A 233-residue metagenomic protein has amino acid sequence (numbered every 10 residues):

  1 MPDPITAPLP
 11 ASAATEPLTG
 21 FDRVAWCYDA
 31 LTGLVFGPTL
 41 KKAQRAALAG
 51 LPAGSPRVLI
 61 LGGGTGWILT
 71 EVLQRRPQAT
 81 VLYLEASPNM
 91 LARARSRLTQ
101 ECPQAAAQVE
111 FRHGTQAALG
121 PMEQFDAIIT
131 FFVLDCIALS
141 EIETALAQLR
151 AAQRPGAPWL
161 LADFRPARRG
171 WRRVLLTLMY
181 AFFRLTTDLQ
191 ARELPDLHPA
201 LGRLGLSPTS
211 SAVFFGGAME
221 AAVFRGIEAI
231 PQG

Functional and structural regions predicted by a protein language model:
A13-T39: Class I SAM-dependent methyltransferase Rossmann-like catalytic core, especially the SAM/SAH-binding loop
G37-S55: Conserved alpha-helix/loop element of class I SAM-dependent methyltransferases that forms part of the SAM/SAH-binding
R57-A118: Class I SAM-dependent methyltransferase SAM/SAH-binding core
A117-I128: A short acidic, Gly/Pro-enriched loop at the edge of an enzyme's catalytic core that lines a small-molecule cofactor
D126-E141: A short SAM/SAH-binding and catalytic strip from SAM-dependent methyltransferases
E143-P155: A short glycine-rich, Lys/Arg-flanked "PGG" loop and its adjoining helix->strand segment in the class I
A162-A212: C-terminal alpha-helical "lid/dimerization" subdomain adjacent to the S-adenosyl-L-methionine
G205-G233: Core SAM-dependent methyltransferase catalytic element
